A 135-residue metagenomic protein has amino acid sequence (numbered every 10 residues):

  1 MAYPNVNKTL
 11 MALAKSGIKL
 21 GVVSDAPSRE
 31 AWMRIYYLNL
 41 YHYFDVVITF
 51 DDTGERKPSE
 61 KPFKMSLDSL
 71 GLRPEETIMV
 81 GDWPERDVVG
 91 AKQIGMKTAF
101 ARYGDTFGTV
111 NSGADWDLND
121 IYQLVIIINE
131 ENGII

Functional and structural regions predicted by a protein language model:
M1-V6: A short, well-structured juxtamembrane/interface segment
N7, M11-A14, I18-I135: Asp-based, Mg2+/Mn2+-dependent phosphohydrolase catalytic module
